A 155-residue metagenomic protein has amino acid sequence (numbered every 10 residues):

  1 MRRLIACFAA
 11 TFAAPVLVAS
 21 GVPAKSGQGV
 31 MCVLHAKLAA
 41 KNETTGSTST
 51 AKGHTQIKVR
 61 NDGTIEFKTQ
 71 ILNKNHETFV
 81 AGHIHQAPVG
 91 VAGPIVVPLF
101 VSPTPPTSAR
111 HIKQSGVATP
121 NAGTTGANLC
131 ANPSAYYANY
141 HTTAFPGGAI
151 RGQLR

Functional and structural regions predicted by a protein language model:
M1-F8: Bacterial N-terminal signal peptides that target proteins for export
L4, P15, S20-G82, Q86-R155: Metal-centered catalytic cores of metalloenzymes
T11-F12: Hydrophobic alpha-helical transmembrane segments of integral membrane proteins, especially lipid-exposed positions
